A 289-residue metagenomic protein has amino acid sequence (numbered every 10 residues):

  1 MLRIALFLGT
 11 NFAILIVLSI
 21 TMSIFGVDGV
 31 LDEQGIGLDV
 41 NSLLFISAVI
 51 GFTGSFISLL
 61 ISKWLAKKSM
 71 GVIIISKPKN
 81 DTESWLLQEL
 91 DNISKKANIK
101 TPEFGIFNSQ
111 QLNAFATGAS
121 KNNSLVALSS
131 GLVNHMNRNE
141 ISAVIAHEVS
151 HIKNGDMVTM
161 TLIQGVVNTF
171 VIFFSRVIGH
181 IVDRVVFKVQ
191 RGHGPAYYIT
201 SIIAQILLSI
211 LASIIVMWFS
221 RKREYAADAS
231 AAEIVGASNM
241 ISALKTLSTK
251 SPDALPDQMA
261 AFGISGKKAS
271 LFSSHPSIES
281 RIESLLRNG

Functional and structural regions predicted by a protein language model:
M1-I57: N-terminal low-structure segments adjacent to metalloprotease catalytic domains across cellular compartments
A13, I145, V149-K153, V166 (+2 more regions): Active-site His/Glu-centered metal-binding helix of metallohydrolases
I14-L15, S19, S23, G51 (+8 more regions): Hydrophobic alpha-helical transmembrane segments in multi-pass membrane proteins
N41-K68, D91, K96-A97, A204-V216: Transmembrane alpha-helices and immediately adjacent membrane-cytoplasm interface residues in multi-pass integral
S58-V158, D253-P256: Peri-catalytic and regulatory segments of divalent metal-dependent proteins
I99-N123, F187-G192, A196, S201 (+3 more regions): Active-site-proximal gating segments in proteases and membrane effectors
V149-N168, M240: Catalytic Zn2+-binding segment of zinc metalloproteases
M157, I163, F174-I199: Helix-termination/interfacial motifs at the ends of transmembrane alpha-helices
